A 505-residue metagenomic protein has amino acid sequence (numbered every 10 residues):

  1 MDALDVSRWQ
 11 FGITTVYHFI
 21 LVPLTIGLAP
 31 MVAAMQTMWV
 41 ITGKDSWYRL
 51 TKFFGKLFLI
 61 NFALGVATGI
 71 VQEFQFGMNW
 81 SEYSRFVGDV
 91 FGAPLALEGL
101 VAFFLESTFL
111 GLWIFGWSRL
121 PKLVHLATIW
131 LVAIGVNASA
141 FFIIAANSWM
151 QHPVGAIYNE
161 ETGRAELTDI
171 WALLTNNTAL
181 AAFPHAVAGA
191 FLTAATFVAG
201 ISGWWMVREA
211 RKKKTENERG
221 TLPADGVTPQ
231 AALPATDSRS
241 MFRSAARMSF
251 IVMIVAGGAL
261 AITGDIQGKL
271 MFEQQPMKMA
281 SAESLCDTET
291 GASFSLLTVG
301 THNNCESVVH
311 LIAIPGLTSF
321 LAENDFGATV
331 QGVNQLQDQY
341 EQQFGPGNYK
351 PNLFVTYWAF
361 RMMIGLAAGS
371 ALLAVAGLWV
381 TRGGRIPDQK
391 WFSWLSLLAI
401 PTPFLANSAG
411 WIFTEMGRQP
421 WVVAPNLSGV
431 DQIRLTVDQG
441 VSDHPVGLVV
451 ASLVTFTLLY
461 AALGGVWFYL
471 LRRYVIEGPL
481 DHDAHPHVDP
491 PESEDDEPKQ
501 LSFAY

Functional and structural regions predicted by a protein language model:
M1-Y505: Polytopic transmembrane helical bundles with strong interfacial aromatic enrichment
